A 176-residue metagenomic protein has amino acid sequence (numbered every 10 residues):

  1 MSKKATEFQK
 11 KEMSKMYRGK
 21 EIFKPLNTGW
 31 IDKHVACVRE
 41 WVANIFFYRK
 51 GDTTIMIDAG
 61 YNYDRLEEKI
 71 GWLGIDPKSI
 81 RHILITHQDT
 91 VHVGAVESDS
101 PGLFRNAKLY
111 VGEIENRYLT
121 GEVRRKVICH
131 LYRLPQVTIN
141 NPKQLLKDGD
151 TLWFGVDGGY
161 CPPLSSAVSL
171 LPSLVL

Functional and structural regions predicted by a protein language model:
M1-Y17: Accessory terminal helices/loops
E21-L73, P172-L176: Conserved beta-strand hairpin/beta-sheet module of binuclear metal-dependent hydrolase folds, prominently
L26-V35, H130-L134, G155-G159: Short Pro/Gly-enriched beta-strand edge/turn motifs at strand-loop
W30-I31, F46-R49, K147-V175: Core dinuclear metal-dependent hydrolase active-site scaffold
A36-V38, L134, N141-K143, C161-S165: Short Gly/Pro-enriched turn/cap motifs at secondary-structure boundaries
T53-I55, S79-H82, D157: Structural motif
A59-Y61, Q88, I114-E115, D157 (+2 more regions): Active-site metal-binding loops of divalent metal-dependent hydrolases
Y63, G71-K147: Active-site HxH/HxHxD metal-binding segment of metal-dependent hydrolases
